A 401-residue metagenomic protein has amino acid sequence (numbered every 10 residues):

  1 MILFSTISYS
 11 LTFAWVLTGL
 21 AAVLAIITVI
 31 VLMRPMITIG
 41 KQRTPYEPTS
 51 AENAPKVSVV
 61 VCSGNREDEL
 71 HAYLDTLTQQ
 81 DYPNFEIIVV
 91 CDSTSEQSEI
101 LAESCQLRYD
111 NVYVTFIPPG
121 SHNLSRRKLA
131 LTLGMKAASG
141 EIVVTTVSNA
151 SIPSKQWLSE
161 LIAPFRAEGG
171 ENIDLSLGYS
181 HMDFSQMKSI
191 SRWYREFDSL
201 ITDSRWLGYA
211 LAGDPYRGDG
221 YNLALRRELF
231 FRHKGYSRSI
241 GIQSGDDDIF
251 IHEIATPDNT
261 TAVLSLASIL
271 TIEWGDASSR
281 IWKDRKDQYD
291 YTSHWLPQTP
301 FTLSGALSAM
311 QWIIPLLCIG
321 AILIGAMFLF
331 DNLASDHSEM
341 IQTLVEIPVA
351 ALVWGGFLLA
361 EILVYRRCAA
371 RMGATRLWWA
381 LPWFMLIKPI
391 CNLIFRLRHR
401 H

Functional and structural regions predicted by a protein language model:
M1-A51, Y365, M385, N392: N-terminal membrane-anchoring/stem segments of glycan-assembly enzymes
P55-S58, E86: Cell-envelope/extracellular polymer assembly enzymes that use nucleotide-activated donors
L74-G120: Acidic donor-binding segment of Leloir-type glycosyltransferases
Q97, V147-P164: Acidic donor-binding/catalytic loop of UDP-sugar-dependent glycosyltransferases, especially processive GT2
Y109, T115-P119, N123-R126, A130 (+4 more regions): Long helical/loop segments within the catalytic core of UDP-sugar-dependent glycosyltransferases, especially the large
V143: Short aromatic/hydrophobic "clamp" motif used to bind/position activated sugar donors
F165, G169-I201, F231, S237-S304: Catalytic donor/gating beta->alpha subdomain of glycosyltransferases that bind UDP-sugars
Q311-H401: Membrane-embedded multi-pass helical conduit in multi-pass membrane proteins, especially envelope-biosynthetic
